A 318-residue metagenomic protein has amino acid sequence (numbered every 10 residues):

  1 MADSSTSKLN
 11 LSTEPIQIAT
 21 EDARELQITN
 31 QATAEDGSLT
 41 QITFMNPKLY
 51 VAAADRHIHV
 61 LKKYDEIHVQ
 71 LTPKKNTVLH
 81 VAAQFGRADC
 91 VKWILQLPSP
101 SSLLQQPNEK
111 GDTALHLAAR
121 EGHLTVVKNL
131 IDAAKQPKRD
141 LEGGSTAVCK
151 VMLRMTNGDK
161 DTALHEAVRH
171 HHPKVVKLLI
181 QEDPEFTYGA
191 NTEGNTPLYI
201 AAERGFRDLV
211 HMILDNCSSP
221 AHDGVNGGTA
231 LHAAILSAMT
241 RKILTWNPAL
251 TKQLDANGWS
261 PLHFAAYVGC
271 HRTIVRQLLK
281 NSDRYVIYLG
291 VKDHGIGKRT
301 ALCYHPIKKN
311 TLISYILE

Functional and structural regions predicted by a protein language model:
M45, K75, G111, K160 (+4 more regions): Start-of-repeat signature of ankyrin repeats
R56, G86, G122, H171 (+4 more regions): Ankyrin-repeat intra-repeat helix-capping/turn positions
V60, C90, T125-V126, K174-V175 (+4 more regions): Conserved ankyrin/ankyrin-like repeat signature
K63-I67, W93-S102, N129-V151, L178-F186 (+4 more regions): Ankyrin repeat domain, specifically the short helix-to-loop turn at the C-terminus of the second helix of each repeat
L71-T72, P107, S145, T156 (+4 more regions): Ankyrin-repeat boundary/linker signal
T72-K75, L79-H170, V176-Q181: Eukaryotic helix-linker segments that join adjacent hydrophobic helices
